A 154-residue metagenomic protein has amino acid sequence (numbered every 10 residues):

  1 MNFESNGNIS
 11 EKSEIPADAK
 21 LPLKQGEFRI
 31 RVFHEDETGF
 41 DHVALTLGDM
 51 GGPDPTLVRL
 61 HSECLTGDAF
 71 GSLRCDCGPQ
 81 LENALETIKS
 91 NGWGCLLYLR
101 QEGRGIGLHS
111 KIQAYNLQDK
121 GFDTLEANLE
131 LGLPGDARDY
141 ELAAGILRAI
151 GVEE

Functional and structural regions predicted by a protein language model:
M1-E154: Catalytic domains of riboflavin
